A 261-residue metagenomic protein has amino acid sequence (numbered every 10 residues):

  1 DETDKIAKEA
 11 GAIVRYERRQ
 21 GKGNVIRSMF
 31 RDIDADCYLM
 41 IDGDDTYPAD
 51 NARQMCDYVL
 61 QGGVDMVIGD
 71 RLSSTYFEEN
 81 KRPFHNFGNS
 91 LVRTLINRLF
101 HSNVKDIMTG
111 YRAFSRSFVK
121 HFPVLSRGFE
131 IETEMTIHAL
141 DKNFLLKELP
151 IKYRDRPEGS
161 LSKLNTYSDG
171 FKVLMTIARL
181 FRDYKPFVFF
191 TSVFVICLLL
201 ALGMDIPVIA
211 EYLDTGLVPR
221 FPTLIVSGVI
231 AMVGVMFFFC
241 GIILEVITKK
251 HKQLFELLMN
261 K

Functional and structural regions predicted by a protein language model:
D1-A10: Acidic helix N-cap motif at the loop->helix transition within catalytic regions of sugar-transfer enzymes
K5, D50-Q54, E134: Generic recognition of short, well-ordered alpha-helical segments
A7, V59, A139-D141: Hydrophobic residues within well-ordered alpha-helices
G11, G62-G63, N143: Glycine-centered short loops/turns at secondary-structure junctions
I13, N103, L145-K147: Conserved beta-strand segments of alpha/beta enzyme cores
E17-I33, C37-M40, A49-F129, R154-F171 (+1 more regions): Acceptor/aglycone-binding surface of glycosyltransferases and processive sugar-polymer synthases
D45-T46: Acidic metal-phosphate-binding loop of nucleotide-sugar-dependent transferases
S126-R127, I131-K261: Hydrophobic helical membrane-anchoring modules
